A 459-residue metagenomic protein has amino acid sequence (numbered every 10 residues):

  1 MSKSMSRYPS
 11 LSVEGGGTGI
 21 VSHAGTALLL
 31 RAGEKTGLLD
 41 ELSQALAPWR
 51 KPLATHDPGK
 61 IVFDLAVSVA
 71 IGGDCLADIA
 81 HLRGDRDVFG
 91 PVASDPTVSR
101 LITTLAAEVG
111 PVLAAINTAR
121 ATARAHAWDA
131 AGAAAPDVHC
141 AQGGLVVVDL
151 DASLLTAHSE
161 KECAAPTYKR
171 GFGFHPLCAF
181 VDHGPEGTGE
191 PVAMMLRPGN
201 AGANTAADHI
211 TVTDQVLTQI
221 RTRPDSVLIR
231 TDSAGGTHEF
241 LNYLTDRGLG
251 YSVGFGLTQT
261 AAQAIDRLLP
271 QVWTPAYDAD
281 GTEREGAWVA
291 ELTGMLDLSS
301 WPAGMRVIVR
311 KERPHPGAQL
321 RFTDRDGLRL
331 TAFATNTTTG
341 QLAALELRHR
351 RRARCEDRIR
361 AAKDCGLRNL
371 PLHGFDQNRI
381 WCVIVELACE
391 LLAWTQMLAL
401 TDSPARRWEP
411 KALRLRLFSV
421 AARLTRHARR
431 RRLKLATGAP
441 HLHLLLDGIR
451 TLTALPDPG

Functional and structural regions predicted by a protein language model:
M1-G202, A207-T222, Q396, W408 (+1 more regions): Dynamic "connector" segments at or just before major functional cores
S2-S12, G250-K363, D447-G459: An anionic, glycine-rich sequence signature occurring as long contiguous blocks
I79, Q341-T395: Short amphipathic alpha-helical "interface-anchor" segments enriched in bulky aromatics
D151, S226-G236: Acidic/histidine-rich, metal-coordinating catalytic segments
S153-L155, P198-A201, T258, R313-H315 (+7 more regions): Short, glycine-/Ser/Thr-/acidic-enriched flexible segments
R170-F174, C178, D246-A261: Acidic, His- and aromatic-enriched active-site or binding-groove loops in soluble protein domains that engage sugars
R221-V227, D246-L249: Short, surface-exposed connector motifs at secondary-structure boundaries
N369-L435, A439-L442: Basic, amphipathic alpha-helical segments enriched in Lys/Arg and hydrophobic/aromatic residues
